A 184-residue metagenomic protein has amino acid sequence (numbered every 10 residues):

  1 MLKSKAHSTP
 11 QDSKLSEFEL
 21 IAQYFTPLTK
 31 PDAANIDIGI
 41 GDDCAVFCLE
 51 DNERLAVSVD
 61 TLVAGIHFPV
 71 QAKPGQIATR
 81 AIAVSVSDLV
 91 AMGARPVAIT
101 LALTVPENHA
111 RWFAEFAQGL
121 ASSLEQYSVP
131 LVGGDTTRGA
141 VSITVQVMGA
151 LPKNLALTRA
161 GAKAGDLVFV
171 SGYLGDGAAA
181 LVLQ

Functional and structural regions predicted by a protein language model:
M1-Q184: Helix-biased detector of long, well-ordered alpha-helical tracts
